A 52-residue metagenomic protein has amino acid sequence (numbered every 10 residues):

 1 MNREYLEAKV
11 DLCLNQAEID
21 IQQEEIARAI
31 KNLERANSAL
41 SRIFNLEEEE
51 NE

Functional and structural regions predicted by a protein language model:
M1-Y5: A ubiquitous short alpha-helical element
L6-E52: Short, charge-rich amphipathic interface segments used for partner binding and complex assembly
